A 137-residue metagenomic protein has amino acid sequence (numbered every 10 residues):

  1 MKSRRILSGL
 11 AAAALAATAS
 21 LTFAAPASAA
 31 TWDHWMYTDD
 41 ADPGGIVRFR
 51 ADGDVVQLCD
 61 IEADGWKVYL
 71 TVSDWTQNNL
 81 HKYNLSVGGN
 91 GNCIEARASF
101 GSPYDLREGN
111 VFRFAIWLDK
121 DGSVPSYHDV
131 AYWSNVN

Functional and structural regions predicted by a protein language model:
M1-G45: N-terminal prepro-regions of secreted/extracellular proteins
S28-N137: Post-signal peptide N-terminal regions of Sec-secreted extracellular proteins
